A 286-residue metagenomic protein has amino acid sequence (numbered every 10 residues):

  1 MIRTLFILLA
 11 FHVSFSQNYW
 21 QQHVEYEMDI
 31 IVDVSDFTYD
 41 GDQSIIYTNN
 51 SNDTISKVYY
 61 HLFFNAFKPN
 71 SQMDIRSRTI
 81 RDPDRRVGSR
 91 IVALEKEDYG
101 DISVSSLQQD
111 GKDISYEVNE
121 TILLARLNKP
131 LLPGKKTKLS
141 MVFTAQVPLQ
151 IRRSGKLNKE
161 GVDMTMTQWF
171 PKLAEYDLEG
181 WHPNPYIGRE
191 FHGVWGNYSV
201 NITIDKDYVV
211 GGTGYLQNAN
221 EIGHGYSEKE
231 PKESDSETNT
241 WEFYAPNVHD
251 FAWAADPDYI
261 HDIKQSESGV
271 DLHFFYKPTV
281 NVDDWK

Functional and structural regions predicted by a protein language model:
M1-W20: Bacterial Sec-dependent N-terminal signal peptides
F15-D40, E160, T167: N-terminal, polar/Ser/Thr-rich
F37-N50: Short beta-strand elements of extracellular/lumenal beta-sandwich folds
Q43-I45, Y60-L62, K135-L149, Y198-K206 (+1 more regions): Short, hydrophobic/aromatic-enriched beta-strand segments in well-ordered soluble domains
T48, R85-G161, D235: A surface-exposed beta-strand-loop module
Y60-K112, T167, T203, D207-Y208: Solvent-exposed beta-hairpin/edge-strand motifs
Q72-P83, A145-Y198, Y259-S266: Glycine/proline-rich low-complexity spacer/linker segments in large multi-domain proteins
K172-G180, G188-K286: Hydrophobic helix-coil surface modules that form long, contiguous segments used for peptide/substrate interaction
